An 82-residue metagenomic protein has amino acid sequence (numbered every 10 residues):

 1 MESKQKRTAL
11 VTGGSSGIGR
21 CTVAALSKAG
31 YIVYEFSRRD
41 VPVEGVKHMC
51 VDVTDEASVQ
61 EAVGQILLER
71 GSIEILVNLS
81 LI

Functional and structural regions predicted by a protein language model:
T8-V11, L76-V77: Conserved hydrophobic beta-strands of the Rossmann-like cofactor-binding core in SDR/related NAD(P)H-dependent
S15, V23: N-terminal Rossmann NAD(P)H-binding glycine-rich loop of SDR-like oxidoreductase domains
I18: Hydrophobic/small residue at the entry helix of a nucleotide-binding pocket
L26: Aromatic pocket-lining residues of Rossmann-like dinucleotide-binding sites
A29-E44: Conserved glycine-rich Rossmann-like NAD(P)H-binding loop of the short-chain dehydrogenase/reductase
V51-A62: The beta1-alpha1 cofactor-binding region of Rossmann-like NAD(H)/NADP(H)-dependent oxidoreductases
I66-G71: Glycine-rich phosphate-binding loop signature in dinucleotide/nucleotide-binding domains
L79-I82: Conserved NAD(P)H cofactor-binding loop of Rossmann-fold oxidoreductase domains
